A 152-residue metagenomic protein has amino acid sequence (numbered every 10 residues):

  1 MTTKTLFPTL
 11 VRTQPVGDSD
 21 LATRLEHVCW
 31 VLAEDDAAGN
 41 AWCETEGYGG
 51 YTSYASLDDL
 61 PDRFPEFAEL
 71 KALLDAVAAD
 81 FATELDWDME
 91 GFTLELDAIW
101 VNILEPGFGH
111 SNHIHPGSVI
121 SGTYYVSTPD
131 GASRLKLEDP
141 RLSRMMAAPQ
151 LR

Functional and structural regions predicted by a protein language model:
M1-D88: Non-heme Fe(II)/2-oxoglutarate
L6, G91-T93, I114-S118: A generic structural micro-feature
P8-L10, D97, S118-I120: Residues at beta-strand starts and edge strands
W87-I99, L137: A short coil-to-beta-strand element that immediately follows conserved catalytic motifs
W100-R152: Catalytic core of non-heme Fe(II) oxygenases with the double-stranded beta-helix
